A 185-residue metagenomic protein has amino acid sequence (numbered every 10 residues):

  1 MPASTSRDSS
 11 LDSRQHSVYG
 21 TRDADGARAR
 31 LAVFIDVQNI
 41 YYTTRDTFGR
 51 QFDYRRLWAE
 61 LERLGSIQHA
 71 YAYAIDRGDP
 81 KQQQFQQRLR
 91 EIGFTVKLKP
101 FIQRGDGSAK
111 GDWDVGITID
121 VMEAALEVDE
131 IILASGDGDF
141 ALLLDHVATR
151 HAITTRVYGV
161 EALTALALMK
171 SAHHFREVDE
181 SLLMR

Functional and structural regions predicted by a protein language model:
P2-W113, T154, T164: Domain-level signal for Mg2+-assisted phosphodiester chemistry and nucleotide/NA-binding surfaces in nucleic-acid
G78-R185: Nuclease catalytic cores that cleave nucleic-acid phosphodiester bonds, predominantly acidic two-metal-ion
